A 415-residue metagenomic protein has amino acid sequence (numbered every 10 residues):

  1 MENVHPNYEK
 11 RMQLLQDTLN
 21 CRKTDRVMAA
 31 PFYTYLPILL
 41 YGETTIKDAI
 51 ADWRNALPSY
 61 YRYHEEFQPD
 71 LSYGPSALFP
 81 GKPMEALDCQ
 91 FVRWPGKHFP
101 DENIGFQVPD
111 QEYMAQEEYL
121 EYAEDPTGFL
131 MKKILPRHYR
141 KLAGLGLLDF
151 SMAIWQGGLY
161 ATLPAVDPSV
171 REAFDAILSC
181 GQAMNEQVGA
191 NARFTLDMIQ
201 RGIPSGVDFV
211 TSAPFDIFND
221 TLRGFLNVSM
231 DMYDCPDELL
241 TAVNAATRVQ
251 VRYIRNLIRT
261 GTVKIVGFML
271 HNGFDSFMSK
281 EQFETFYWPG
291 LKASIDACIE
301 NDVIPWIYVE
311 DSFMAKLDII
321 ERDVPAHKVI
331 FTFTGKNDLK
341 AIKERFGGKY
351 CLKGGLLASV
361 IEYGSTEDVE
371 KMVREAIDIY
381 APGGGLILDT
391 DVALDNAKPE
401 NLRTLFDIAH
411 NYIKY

Functional and structural regions predicted by a protein language model:
M1-Y415: Catalytic cores of TIM-barrel enzymes
